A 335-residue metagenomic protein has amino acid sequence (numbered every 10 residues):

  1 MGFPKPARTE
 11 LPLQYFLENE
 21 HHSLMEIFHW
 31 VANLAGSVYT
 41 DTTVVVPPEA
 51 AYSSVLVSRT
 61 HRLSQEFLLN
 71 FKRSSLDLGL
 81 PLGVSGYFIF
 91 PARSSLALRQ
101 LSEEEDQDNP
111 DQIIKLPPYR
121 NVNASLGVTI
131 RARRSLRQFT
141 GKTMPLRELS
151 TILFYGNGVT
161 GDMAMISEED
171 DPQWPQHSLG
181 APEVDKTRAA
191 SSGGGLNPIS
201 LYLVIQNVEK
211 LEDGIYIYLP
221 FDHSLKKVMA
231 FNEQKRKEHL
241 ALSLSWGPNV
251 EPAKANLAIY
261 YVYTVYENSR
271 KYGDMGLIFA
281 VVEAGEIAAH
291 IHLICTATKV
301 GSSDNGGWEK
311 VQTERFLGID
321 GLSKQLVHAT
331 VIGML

Functional and structural regions predicted by a protein language model:
M1-K271, A284, T298, S303-L335: N-terminal accessory segments that position/regulate proteins before the catalytic core
D274-E283: Short pre-catalytic strand/loop immediately N-terminal to key active-site residues, enriched for Gly-Thr
